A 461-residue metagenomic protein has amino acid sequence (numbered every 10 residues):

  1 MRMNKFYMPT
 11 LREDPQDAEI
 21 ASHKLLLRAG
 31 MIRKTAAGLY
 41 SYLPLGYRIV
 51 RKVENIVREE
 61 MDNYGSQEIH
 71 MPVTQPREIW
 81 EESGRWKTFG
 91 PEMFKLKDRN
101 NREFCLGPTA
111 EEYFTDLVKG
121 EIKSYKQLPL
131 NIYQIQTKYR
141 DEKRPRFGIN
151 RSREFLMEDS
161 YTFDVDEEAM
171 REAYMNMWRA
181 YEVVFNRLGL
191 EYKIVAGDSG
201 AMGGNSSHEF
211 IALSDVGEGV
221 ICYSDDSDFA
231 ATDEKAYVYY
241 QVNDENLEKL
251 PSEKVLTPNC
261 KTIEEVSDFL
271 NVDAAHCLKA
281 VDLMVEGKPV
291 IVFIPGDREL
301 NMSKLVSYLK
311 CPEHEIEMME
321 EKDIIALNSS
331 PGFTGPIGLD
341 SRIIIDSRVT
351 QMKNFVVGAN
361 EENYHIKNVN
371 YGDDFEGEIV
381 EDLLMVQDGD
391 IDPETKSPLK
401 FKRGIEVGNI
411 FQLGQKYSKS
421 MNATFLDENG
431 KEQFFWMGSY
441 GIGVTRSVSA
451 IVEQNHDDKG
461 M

Functional and structural regions predicted by a protein language model:
M1-R99, Y161-G200, D297-R298: TRNA-binding/sensing appendages of the translation machinery
A21, R28, I49-V57, T115-I122 (+1 more regions): Short, Φ-rich (hydrophobic/aromatic) sequence segments
V53-V57, I79, G90-E92, T115-G120 (+2 more regions): Short alpha-helical segments and helix-capping/turn motifs at coil-helix boundaries
S83, K97, L106-G107, E111 (+2 more regions): Well-ordered mid-protein domain cores that form the structural environment of catalytic cofactors
R85-G107, A212-D226: Acidic, His- and aromatic-enriched active-site or binding-groove loops in soluble protein domains that engage sugars
E111-V118, R144-S160, E168-S447, Q454 (+1 more regions): Extended, low-hydrophobicity, polar/charged segments
K123-Q127, N455-H456: Conserved active-site neighborhood of enzyme catalytic/cofactor-binding cores
